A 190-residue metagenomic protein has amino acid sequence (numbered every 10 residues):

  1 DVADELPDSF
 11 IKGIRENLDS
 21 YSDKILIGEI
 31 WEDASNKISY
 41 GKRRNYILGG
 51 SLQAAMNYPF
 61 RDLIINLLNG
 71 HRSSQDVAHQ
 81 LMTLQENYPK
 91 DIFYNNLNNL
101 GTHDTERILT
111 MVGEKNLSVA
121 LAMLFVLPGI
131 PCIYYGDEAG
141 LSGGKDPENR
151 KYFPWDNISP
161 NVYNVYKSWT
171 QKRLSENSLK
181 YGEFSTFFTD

Functional and structural regions predicted by a protein language model:
V2-D91, N96, G113-E114, M123 (+2 more regions): Active-site-proximal helices and loops of the catalytic beta/alpha 8
L26-G28, P131-Y135, S175-E183: Acidic/polar loop patches that form or flank catalytic/metal-binding clefts of enzymes that bind anionic ligands
L100: Conserved N-terminal catalytic/coupling substructures associated with nucleotide/phosphate chemistry
I108-V112: Short, solvent-exposed helix-loop connector elements
L117-V119: Conserved interdomain hinge at the start of the Helicase C-terminal
L124, P128-S142: Substrate-binding cleft of secreted/luminal carbohydrate-active enzymes
T186-D190: Carbohydrate-binding surface patches
